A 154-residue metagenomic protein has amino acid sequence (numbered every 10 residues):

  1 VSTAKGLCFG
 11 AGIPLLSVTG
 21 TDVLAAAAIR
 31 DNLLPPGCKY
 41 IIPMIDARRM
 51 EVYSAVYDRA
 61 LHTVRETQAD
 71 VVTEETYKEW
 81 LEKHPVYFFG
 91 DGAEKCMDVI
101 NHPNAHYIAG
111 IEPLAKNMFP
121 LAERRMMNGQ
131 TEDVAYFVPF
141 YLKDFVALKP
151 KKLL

Functional and structural regions predicted by a protein language model:
V1, C38, I42, M126-N128: Residue-level detector of functional hotspots within protein domains
V1-L15, G20: DPxDG-like acidic metal-binding loop motif
S2, G6, V23, N117-L121: Short amphipathic alpha-helical face segments that pack within enzyme cores and frequently flank/anchor catalytic
G6, G90-G92, G129: Glycine-centered flexibility sites
F9, I29-R30, P120-R124: Short glycine/serine- and small hydrophobic-enriched flexible loop segments
F9, M50, A135-Y136: Short, basic and Ser/Thr-rich N-terminal targeting/leader segments
P14-P113, Y141, V146-A147: Surface "functional belts" at beta-alpha junctions
I108-L154: Acyltransferase
